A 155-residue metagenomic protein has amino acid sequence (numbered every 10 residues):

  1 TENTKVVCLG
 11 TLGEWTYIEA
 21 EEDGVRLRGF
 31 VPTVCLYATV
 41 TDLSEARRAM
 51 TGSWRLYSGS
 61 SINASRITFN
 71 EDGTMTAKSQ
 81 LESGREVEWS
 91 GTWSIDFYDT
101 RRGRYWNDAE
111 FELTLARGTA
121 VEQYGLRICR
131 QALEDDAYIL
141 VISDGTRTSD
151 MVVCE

Functional and structural regions predicted by a protein language model:
T1-L12: Conserved beta-strand/loop element in small beta-rich adapter and peptidoglycan-binding domains
N3, T16-E21: SH3/SH3-like beta-barrel fold
L12, M50, R66-M75, C129-Y138: Short, solvent-exposed coil/turn segments at beta-strand boundaries
G13-W15, R26-V31, I62-A64: Extracytoplasmic
E19-S53: Boundary regions of SH3-family modules and the immediately adjacent low-complexity/disordered segments in eukaryotic
S60-F111: N-terminal glycine/threonine-rich, aromatic-flanked beta-hairpin/loop signature
V87-D99, D136-E155: Edge beta-strand at a domain terminus
W106-R130: An anionic, turn-rich surface loop/hairpin at beta-sheet edges that serves as a generic interaction/coordination patch
